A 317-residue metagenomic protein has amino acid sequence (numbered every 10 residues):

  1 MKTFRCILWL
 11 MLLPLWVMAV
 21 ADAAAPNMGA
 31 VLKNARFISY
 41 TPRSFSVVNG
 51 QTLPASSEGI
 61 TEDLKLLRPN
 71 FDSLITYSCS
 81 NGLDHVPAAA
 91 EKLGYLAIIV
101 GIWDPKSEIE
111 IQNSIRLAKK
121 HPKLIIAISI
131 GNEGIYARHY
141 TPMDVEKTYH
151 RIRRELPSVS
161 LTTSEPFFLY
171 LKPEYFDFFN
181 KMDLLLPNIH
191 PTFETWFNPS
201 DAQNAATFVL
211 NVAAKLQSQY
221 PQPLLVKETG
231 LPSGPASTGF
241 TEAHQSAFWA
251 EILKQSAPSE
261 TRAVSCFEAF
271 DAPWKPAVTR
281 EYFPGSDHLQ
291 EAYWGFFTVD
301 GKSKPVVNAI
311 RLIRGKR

Functional and structural regions predicted by a protein language model:
L8-V17: Bacterial N-terminal signal peptides
P26-L32, R36-S39, R43-T52, S237-E242 (+1 more regions): Aromatic-rich peripheral "rim/lid" segments of glycoside hydrolase catalytic domains that contact and position glycan
A35-Q112: N-terminal carbohydrate-binding/catalytic regions of secreted carbohydrate-active enzymes
R36-Y40, D72-T76, I98-G101, I126-I130 (+4 more regions): Hydrophobic faces of well-ordered beta-strands that scaffold small-molecule active sites in alpha/beta enzyme cores
Y40-F45, C79, G101-P105, I130-I135 (+4 more regions): Active-site beta-loop-alpha junctions enriched in small/polar residues
D84-F168: Substrate-binding cleft of extracellular glycoside hydrolase catalytic domains
I126, N132, E165-T207, L225-P232: Aromatic- and acid-rich polysaccharide-binding/catalytic face of secreted or lumenal carbohydrate-active enzymes
T192-F193, S218-F248, E268-P276: Active-site clefts of carbohydrate-active enzymes
